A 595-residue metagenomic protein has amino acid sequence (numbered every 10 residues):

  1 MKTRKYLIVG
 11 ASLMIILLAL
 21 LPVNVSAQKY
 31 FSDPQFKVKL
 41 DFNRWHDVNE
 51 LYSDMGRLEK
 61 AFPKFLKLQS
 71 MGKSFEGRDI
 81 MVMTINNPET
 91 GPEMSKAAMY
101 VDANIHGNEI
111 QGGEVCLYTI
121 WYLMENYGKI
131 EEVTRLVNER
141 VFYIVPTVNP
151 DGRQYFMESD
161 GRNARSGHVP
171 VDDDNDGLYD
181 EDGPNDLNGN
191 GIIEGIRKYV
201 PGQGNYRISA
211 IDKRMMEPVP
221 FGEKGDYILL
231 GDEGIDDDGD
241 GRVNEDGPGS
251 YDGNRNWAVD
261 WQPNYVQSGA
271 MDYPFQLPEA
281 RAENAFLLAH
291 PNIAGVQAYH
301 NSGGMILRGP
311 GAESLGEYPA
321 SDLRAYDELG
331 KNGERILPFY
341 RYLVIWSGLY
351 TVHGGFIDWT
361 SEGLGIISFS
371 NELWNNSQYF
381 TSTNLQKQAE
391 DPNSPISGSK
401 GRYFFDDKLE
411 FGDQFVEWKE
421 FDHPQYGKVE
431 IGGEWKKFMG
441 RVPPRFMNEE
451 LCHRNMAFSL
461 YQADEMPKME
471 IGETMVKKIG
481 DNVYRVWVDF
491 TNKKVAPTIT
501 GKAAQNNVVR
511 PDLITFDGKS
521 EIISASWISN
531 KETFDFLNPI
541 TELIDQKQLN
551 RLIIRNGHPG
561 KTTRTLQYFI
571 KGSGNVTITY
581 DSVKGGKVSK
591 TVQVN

Functional and structural regions predicted by a protein language model:
K2-S12: Bacterial N-terminal signal peptides that target proteins for export
G10-L20: Bacterial N-terminal signal peptides
V25-A27: Boundary at the C-terminal end of the N-terminal hydrophobic targeting segment
K29-D79: Short glycine- and acidic-rich boundary segments immediately preceding or forming the N-terminal edge of structured
D79, Y143-V145, D151, M157 (+9 more regions): Metallocarboxypeptidase
G112-E158: Short helix-loop-beta-strand segments that form the rim/entrance of peptidase-like active sites
D172-D176, D186, N190, D236-D240: Acidic carboxylate motifs that coordinate Ca2+ or other divalent cations, activating on Asp/Glu
W487, T491-N595: C-terminal beta-sandwich/jelly-roll accessory domains of carbohydrate-active enzymes
